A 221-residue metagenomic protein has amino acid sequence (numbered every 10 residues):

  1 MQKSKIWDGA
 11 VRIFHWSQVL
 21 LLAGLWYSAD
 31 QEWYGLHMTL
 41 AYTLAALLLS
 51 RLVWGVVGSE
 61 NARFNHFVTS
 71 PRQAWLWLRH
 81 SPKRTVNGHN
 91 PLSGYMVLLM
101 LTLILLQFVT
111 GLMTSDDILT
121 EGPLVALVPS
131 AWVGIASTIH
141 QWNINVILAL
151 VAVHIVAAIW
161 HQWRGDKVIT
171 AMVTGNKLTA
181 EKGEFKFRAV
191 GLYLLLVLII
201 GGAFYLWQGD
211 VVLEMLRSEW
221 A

Functional and structural regions predicted by a protein language model:
M1-A221: Membrane-embedded alpha-helical bundles that constitute the cytochrome b-like, heme-associated redox core of multi-pass
